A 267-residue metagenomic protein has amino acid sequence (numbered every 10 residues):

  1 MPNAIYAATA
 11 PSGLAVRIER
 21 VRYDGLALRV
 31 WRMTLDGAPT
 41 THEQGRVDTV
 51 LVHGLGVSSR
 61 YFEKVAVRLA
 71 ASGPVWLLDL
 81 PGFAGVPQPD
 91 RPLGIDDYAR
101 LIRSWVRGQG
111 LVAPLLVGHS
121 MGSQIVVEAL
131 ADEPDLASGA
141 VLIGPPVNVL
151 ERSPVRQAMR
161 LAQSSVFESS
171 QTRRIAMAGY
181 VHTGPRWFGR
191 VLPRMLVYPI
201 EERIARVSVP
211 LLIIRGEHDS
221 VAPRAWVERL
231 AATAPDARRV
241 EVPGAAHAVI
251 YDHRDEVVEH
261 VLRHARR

Functional and structural regions predicted by a protein language model:
V21-A38, W76-L115, E259: Active-site loop/oxyanion-hole signature of alpha/beta-hydrolase fold enzymes
L26-G85: Conserved HGGG/HGGXW glycine-rich cap/lid loop of the alpha/beta-hydrolase fold
Q124-E168: Flexible "cap/lid" loop of the alpha/beta hydrolase fold
R173-E202: Hydrophobic, aromatic-rich cap/lid helix
R206-V207, I213-R215, D219: Short beta-strand/loop motif that positions the catalytic acidic residue of the alpha/beta-hydrolase fold
S220-W226: Conserved alpha/beta-hydrolase "acid-adjacent" motif
A232-A248: Catalytic histidine neighborhood in serine/cysteine hydrolases with alpha/beta-hydrolase-type architecture
A245-V258: Catalytic histidine-centered segment of alpha/beta-hydrolase-like enzymes
